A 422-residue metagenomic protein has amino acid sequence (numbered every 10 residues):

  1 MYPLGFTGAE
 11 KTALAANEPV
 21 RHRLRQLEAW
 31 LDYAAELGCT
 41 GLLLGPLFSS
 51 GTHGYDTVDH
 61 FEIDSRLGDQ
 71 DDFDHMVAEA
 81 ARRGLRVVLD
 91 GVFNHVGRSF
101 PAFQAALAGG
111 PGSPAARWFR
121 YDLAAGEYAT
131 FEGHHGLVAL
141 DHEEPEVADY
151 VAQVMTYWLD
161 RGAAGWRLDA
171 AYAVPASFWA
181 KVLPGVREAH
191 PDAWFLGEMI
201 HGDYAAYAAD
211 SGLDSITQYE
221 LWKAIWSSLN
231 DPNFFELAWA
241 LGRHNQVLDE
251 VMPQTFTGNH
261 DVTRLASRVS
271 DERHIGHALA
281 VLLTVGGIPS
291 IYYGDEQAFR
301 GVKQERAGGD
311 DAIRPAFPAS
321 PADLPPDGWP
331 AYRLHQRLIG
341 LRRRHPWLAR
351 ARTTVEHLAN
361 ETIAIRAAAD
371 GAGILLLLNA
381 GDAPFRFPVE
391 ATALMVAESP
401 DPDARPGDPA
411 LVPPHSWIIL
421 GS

Functional and structural regions predicted by a protein language model:
M1, A34, L44, H60 (+11 more regions): Conserved, mostly hydrophobic/aromatic
Y2-G41, L47-R161, W179-V182, V186-A189 (+1 more regions): Substrate-binding/active-site clefts of carbohydrate-active enzymes
L4, L47, V92-N94, A171-A173 (+3 more regions): Active-site beta-loop-alpha junctions enriched in small/polar residues
A9, A13-A15, P19, L237-F385: Loop/helix patches that line or flank the sugar-binding groove of alpha-linked glycan CAZymes
L42-L44, V87-L89, W166, F195-G197 (+3 more regions): Hydrophobic faces of well-ordered beta-strands that scaffold small-molecule active sites in alpha/beta enzyme cores
V77, A81-R83, F103-L107, Q153-T156 (+5 more regions): Active-site-proximal helices and loops of the catalytic beta/alpha 8
A383-D401: Beta-strand-rich binding/interaction modules
P406-S422: C-terminal beta-strand-rich structural cap/linker in extracellular carbohydrate-active enzymes
